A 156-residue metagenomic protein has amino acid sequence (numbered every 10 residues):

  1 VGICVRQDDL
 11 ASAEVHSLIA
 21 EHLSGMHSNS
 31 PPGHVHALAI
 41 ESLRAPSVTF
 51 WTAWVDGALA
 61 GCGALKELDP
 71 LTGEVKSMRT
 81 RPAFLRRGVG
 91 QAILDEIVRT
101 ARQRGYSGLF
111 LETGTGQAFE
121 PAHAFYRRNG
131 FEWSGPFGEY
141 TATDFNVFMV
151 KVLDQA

Functional and structural regions predicted by a protein language model:
I3-K76, R81, L94-D95, T100 (+3 more regions): Acetyl-CoA-dependent GNAT
V48, D144-F148: Short hydrophobic/aromatic beta-strand or adjacent loop that forms the aromatic wall/cage of a ligand/substrate-binding
P70-T72, G108, N146: A generic structural signal for beta-strand entry/edge sites
T80, R86-R99, A124-R128: Conserved acetyl-CoA-binding loop-helix of GNAT-fold acetyltransferases
A101-G114: Conserved GNAT acetyl-CoA-binding A-motif
L111-A122, Y140-D144: Conserved beta-strand-loop-alpha-helix junction that forms the acyl-donor binding cleft
F125-Y126, M149-K151: Short low-complexity, flexible loop/linker segments enriched in glycine and/or proline with clustered acidic
